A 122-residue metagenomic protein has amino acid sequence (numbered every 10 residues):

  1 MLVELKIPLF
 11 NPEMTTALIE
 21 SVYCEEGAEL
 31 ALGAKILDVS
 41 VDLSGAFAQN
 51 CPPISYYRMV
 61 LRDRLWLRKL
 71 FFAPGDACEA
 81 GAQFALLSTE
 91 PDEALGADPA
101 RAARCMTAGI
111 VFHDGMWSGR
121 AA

Functional and structural regions predicted by a protein language model:
M1-V41, A46-F47, Y56-V60, R101-A122: Acidic, low-complexity mobile loops and tails
L43, A48-Q49, E90-P91, G96-A97: Sparse recognition of residues in long alpha-helices and their boundaries
L43-G81: Compact, basic/aliphatic-enriched, mixed alpha/beta core segments that act as assembly/interaction modules in small
L65-G96, G115-A122: Glycine- and charge-enriched low-complexity intrinsically disordered segments
